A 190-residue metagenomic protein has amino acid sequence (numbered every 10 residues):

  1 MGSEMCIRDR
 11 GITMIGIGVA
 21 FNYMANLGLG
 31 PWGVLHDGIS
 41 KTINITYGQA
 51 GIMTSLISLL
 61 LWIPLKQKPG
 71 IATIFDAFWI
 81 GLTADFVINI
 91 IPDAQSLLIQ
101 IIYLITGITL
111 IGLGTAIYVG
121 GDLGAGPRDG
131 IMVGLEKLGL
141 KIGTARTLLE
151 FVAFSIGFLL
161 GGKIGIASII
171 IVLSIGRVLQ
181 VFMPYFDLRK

Functional and structural regions predicted by a protein language model:
M1-I7: Short, small-residue-biased leader/transition segments that mark boundaries at the very start of proteins
I17, L82, F86, I105-G121: Mid-bilayer segments of alpha-helical transmembrane spans in multi-pass integral membrane proteins that mediate
L27-W32, V119-I131: Juxtamembrane/interfacial segments flanking transmembrane helices
V34-N44, G130-K137: Short amphipathic alpha-helical coupling elements at transmembrane boundaries
I39-M53, Q100-I108: Structural signature of hydrophobic alpha-helical transmembrane segments
T54-W62, L149-G157: Hydrophobic, membrane-inserted alpha-helices
I71-I80, I99-L104, I171: Cytoplasmic-side transmembrane-helix entry/capping segments in multi-pass membrane proteins
I99-I101, L149, I164-S174: Loop-to-transmembrane alpha-helix initiation sites
